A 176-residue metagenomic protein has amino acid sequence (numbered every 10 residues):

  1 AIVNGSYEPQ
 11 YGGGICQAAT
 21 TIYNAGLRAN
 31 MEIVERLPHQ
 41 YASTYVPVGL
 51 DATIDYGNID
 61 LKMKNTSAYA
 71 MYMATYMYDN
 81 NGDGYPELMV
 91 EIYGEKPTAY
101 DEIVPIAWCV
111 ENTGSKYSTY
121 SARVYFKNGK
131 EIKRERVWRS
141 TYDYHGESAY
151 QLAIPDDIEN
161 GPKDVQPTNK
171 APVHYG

Functional and structural regions predicted by a protein language model:
A1-G176: Well-ordered beta-sheet/strand-loop patches within structured domains
